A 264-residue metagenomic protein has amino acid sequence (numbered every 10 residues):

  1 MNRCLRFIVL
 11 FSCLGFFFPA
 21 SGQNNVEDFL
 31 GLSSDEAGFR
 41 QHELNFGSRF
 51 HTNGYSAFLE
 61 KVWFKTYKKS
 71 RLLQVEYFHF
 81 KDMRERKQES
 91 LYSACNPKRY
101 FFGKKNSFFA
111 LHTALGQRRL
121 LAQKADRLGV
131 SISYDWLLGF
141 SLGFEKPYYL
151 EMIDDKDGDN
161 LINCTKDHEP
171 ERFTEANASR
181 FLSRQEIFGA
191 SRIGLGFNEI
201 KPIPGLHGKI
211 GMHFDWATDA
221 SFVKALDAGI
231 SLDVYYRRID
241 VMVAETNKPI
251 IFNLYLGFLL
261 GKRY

Functional and structural regions predicted by a protein language model:
M1-A37: Cleavable N-terminal export/targeting peptides
G22-V75: Short glycine/proline- and aromatic-enriched beta-strand/turn motifs that initiate or cap beta-hairpins
L32-Q41, E89-R99, R184-I193, V234-R237: Flexible, solvent-exposed coil segments and beta strand-coil junctions, predominantly the extracellular/periplasmic
E36-H42, F64-L72, K105, L121-I132 (+2 more regions): Short loop/turn motifs that connect adjacent beta-strands in outer-membrane beta-barrel proteins
R40-L44, H51-Y55, K69-R71, S107-L111 (+4 more regions): Residues that define the transmembrane beta-barrel architecture of outer-membrane proteins
S48, A57-K61, T113-R119, L138-L142 (+3 more regions): Residues on the lipid-exposed face of transmembrane beta-strands in outer-membrane beta-barrel proteins
Y77-H112, G116-R127: Outer-membrane beta-barrel translocator/channel fold
L137-D227, S231-V243, N247, K262-Y264: Outer-membrane beta-barrel transmembrane domain signature
